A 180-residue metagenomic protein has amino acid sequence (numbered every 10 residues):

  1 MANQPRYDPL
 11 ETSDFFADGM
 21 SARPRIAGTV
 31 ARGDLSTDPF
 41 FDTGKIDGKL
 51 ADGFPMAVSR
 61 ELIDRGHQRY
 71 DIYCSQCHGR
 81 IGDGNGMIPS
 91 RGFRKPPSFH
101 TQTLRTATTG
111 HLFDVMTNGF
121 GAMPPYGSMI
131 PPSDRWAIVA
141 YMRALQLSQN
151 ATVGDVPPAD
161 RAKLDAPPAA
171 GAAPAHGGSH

Functional and structural regions predicted by a protein language model:
A2-E61, I130-Y141, L164: Periplasmic c-type cytochrome electron-transfer domains
P5, I81, F120, Q146-Q149: A general structural signal marking secondary-structure boundaries and capping sites
L10, P39, S75, G121 (+1 more regions): A generic secondary-structure boundary signal that marks alpha-helix termini
R60-D83, P96, H111, T117-N118 (+3 more regions): Sequence/structural segment immediately N-terminal to covalent heme-attachment motifs in c-type and related
D71, T103-T109, P124-H180: Flexible coil segments in periplasmic/lumen-exposed cytochrome c-class electron-transfer proteins
G79-R105: Histidine/lysine/aspartate-rich catalytic loop segments that bind and position anionic ligands
R91, M116-T117: Short, flexible turn/loop "capping" segments at secondary-structure junctions
